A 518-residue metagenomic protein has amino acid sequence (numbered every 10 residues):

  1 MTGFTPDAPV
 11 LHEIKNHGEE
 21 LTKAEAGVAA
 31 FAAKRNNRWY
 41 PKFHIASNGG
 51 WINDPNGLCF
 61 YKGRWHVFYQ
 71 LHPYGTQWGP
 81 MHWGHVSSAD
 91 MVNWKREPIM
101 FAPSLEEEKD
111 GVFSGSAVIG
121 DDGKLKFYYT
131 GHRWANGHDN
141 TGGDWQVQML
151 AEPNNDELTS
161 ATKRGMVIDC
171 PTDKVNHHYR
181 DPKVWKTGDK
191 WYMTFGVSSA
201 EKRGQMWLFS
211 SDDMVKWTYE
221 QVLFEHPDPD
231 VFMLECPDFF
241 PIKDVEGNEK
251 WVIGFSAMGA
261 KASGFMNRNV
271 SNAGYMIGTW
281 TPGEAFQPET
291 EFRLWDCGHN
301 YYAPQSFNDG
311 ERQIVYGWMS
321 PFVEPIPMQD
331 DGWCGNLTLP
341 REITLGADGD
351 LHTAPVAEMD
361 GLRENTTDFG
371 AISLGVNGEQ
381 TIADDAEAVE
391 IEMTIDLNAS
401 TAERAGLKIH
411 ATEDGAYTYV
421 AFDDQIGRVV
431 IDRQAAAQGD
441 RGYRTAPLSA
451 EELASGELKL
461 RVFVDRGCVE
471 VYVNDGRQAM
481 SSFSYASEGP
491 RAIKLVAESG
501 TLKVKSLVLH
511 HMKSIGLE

Functional and structural regions predicted by a protein language model:
T2-D181, K186-L234, K243-C297, R312 (+4 more regions): Beta-rich carbohydrate-recognition and catalytic domains
G3-T5, E25-F31, E246, T279-E518: Beta-rich accessory regions
